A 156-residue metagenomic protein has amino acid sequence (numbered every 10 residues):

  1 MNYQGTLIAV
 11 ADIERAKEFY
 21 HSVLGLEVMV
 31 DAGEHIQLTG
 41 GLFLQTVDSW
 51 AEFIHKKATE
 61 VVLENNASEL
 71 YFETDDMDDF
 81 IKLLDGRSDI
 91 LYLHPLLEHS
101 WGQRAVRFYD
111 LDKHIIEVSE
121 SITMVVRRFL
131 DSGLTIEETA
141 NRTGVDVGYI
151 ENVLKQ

Functional and structural regions predicted by a protein language model:
M1-N2, V61-A67, S100: Short glycine-enriched loop/turn motifs at secondary-structure junctions
M1-R15, S68-L70, S121-Q156: N-terminal beta-strand motif that seeds the catalytic metal site of vicinal oxygen chelate
D12-L26: Amphipathic alpha-helical segments
I13, A67-D112, S132, R142-G148 (+1 more regions): Vicinal oxygen chelate
S22-M29, D89-I90, V145: Conserved acetyl-CoA-binding loop of GNAT-fold acetyltransferases
E27-E64, I115-E120: Conserved short beta-strand elements that form part of the metal-binding/catalytic scaffold of enzyme active sites
R107-M124: A contiguous, mid-protein "functional segment" used to position or interact with cofactors/ions or partner subunits
